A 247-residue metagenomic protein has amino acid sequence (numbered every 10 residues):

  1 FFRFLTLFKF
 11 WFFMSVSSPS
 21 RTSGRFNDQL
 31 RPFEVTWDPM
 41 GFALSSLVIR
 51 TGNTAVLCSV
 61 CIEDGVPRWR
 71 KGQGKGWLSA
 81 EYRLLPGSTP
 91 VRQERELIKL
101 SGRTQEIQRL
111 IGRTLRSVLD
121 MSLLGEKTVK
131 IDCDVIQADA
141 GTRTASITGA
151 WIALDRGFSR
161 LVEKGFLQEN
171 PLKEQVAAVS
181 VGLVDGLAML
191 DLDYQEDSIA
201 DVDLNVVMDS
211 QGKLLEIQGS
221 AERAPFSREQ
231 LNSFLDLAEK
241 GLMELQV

Functional and structural regions predicted by a protein language model:
S15-R50: Short, Gly/Pro- and small/polar-rich lid/capping loops
W37-P39, L47-L124, L214-N232, D236: Glycine-rich, flexible beta-strand/loop modules in the N-terminal catalytic cores of phosphate-handling
E96-L100, C133-T142: A short glycine/serine-rich beta->alpha loop
S101-E106, A140-T148: Short, conserved micro-motifs enriched in small and acidic residues
L123, G141-A145, D155, S159 (+1 more regions): A structural signal for small-residue-enriched, beta-sheet-centric alpha/beta enzyme cores and oligomeric scaffold folds
